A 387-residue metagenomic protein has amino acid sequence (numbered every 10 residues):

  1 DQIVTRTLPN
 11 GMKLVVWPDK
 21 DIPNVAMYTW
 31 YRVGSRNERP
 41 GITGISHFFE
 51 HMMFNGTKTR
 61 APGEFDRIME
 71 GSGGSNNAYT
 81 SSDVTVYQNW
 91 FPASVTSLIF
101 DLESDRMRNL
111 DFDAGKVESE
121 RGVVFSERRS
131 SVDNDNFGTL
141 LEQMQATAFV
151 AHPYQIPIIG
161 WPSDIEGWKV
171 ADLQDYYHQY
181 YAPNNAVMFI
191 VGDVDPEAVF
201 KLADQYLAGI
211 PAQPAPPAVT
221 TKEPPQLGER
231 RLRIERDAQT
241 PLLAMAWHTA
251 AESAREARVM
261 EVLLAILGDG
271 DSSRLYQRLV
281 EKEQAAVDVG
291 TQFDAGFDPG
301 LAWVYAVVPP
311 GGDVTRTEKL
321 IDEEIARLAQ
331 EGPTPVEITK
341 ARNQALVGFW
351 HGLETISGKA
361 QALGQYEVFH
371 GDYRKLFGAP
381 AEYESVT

Functional and structural regions predicted by a protein language model:
D1-I22: N- or domain-start disorder-to-order transition segments that initiate the globular core
W17, I22-P40, G44-F48, P62-M107 (+5 more regions): M16 family metallopeptidases and their MPP-like homologs
M52-A61: Catalytic Zn2+-binding segment of zinc metalloproteases
V150, I158, V187-A251, G352-L353: An aromatic/glycine/proline-enriched structural segment found at the starts of mature extracellular/organellar domains
P196-F200, R255, D313-T315: Extracytoplasmic/secreted cell-surface and envelope-processing proteins
